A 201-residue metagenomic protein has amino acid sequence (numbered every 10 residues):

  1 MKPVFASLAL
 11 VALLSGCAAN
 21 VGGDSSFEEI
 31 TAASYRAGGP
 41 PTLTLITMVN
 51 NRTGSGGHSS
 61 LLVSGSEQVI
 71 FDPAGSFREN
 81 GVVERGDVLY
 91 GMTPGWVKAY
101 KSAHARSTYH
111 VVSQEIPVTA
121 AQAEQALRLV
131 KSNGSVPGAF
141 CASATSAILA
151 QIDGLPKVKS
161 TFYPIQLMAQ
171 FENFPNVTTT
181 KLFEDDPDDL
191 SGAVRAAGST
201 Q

Functional and structural regions predicted by a protein language model:
M1-A6: Bacterial N-terminal signal peptides that target proteins for export
L13-G16: C-terminal motif of bacterial Sec signal peptides marking the signal peptidase cleavage site
A18-F27, Q125-Q201: Activation targets extended, charge/polar-rich intrinsically disordered C-terminal tails
G22-S25, R36-Y109: Glycine-rich catalytic cores of cysteine/serine-nucleophile enzymes that process amide/ester linkages in cell-envelope
A32-S34: Bacterial Sec-exported substrate-binding components of ABC uptake systems
T47-N50, G57-H58, T108-I116, A126-V136 (+1 more regions): Second-shell loop/turn segments in exported
G65, I116-A121: A short, structured loop/turn motif at beta-sheet edges
